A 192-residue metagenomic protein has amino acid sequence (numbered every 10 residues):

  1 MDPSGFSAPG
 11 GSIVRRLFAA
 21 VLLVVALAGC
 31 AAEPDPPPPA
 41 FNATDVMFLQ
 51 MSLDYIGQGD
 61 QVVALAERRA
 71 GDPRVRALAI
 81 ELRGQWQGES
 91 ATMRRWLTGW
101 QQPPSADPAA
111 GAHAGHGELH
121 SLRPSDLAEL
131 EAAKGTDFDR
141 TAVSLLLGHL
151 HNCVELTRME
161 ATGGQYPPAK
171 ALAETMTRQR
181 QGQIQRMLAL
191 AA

Functional and structural regions predicted by a protein language model:
M1-V14: N-terminal secretory signal peptides that target proteins for export/translocation
V14-L23: Sec-dependent signal peptide recognition, specifically the positively charged N-region followed immediately by
A26-G29: C-terminal motif of bacterial Sec signal peptides marking the signal peptidase cleavage site
A31-A192: All-alpha RGS (Regulator of G-protein Signaling) helical domain and cognate RGS-like helical scaffolds
